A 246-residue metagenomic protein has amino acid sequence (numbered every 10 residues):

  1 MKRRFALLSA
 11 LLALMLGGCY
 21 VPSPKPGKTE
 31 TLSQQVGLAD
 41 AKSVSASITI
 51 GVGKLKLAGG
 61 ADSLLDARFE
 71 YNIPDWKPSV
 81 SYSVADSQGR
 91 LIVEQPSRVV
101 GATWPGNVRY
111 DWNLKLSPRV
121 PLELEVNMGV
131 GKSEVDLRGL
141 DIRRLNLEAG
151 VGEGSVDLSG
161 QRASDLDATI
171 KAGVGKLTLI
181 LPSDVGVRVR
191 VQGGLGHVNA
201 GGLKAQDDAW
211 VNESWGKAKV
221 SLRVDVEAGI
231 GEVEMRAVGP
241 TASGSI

Functional and structural regions predicted by a protein language model:
M1-L7: Bacterial N-terminal signal peptides that target proteins for export
M15-G18: C-terminal motif of bacterial Sec signal peptides marking the signal peptidase cleavage site
Y20-P22: Bacterial signal peptide processing site
K28-A39, D66-V108, N146, E153-I246: Short, surface-exposed interaction patches in beta-rich subdomains that mediate adhesion/assembly near membranes
D40-S63: Post-signal-peptide N-terminal segment of Sec-exported extracytoplasmic proteins
A46-T49, L55, L124-M128, V135-D136 (+1 more regions): A structural feature that tracks compact, well-ordered secondary-structure segments with a strong bias toward
R98-G129: Surface-exposed, polar helix/loop patches in the mature regions of secreted/periplasmic/lumenal proteins that form
S117-P121, N127-V130, L137-R144, E148-V151 (+2 more regions): Extended beta-solenoid/beta-helix repeat architectures
